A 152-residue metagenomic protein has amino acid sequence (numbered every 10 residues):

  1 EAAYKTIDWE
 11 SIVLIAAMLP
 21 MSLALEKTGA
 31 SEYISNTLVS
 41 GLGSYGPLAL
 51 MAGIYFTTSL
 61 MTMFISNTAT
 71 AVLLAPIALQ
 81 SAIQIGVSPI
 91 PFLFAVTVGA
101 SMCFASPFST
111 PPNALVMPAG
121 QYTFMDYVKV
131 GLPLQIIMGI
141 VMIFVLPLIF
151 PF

Functional and structural regions predicted by a protein language model:
A2-Y33, L48-L60: Core transmembrane alpha-helical segments of multi-pass membrane transporters/permeases
S11-A24, P76-G86, V130, G139: Small-residue-rich segments of transmembrane alpha-helices in multi-pass membrane proteins, especially helix faces
V13, L48-G53, L93-F94, V128-P133: Hydrophobic alpha-helical transmembrane segments
A24-S31, L60-L73, M102-P111: Short helix-coil transition sites and intra-membrane helix breaks within transmembrane domains of multi-pass
K27-L42, P151-F152: Membrane-interface helix termini and inter-helical loops of multi-pass transporters
I34-T37, A69-S81, L93, T97 (+2 more regions): Re-entrant/interfacial helical elements at transmembrane boundaries that shape and gate the permeation pathway
L42-S81, I85, P89, T97: Hydrophobic alpha-helical transmembrane segments of multi-pass integral membrane proteins, predominantly secondary
T97-F152: Juxtamembrane and boundary regions of transmembrane helices in multi-pass small-molecule transporters and channels
